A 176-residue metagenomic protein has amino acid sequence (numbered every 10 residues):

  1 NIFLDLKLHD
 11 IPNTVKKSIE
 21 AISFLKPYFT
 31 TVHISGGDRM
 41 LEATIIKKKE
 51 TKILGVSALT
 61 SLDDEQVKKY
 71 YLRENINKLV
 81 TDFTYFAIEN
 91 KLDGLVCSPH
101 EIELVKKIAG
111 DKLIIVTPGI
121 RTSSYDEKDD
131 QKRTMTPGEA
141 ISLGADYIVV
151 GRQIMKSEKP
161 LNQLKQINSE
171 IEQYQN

Functional and structural regions predicted by a protein language model:
L4, N13-I22, E103, Y125-D146 (+1 more regions): Catalytic cores of alpha/beta
K7, T30, A87, V105 (+3 more regions): Conserved, mostly hydrophobic/aromatic
D10-G94, S98-I102, I108-K112, V116 (+1 more regions): Conserved anion-binding
F29-G37, R121-S123, R133-Q163: Glycine-rich phosphate-binding active-site loops on the catalytic face of alpha/beta enzymes
L41-K47, I141, I154-N176: C-terminal helical cap(s) of enzyme catalytic domains, especially alpha/beta-barrels
E103, K107-G110, E127-K128, M135 (+2 more regions): N-terminal amphipathic alpha-helix/helix-capping segment at the start of soluble metabolic enzymes
